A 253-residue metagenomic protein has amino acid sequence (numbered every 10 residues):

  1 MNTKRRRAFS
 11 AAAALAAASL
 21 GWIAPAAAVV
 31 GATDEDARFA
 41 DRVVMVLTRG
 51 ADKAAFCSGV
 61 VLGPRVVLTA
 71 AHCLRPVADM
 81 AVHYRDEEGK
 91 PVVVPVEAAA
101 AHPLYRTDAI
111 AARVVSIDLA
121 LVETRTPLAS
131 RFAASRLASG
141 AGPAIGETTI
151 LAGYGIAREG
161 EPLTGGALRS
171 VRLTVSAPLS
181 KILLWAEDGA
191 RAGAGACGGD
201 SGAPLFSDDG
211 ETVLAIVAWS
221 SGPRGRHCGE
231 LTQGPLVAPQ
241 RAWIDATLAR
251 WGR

Functional and structural regions predicted by a protein language model:
N2-A13: Bacterial N-terminal signal peptides that target proteins for export
A12-W22: Bacterial N-terminal signal peptides
W22-A28: Sec/Tat signal peptide C-region and signal peptidase I cleavage site
A28-R38, R49-A51, M80-S130, A134 (+1 more regions): Conserved catalytic-core segment of clan PA serine endopeptidases
V29, D36-V46, A55-F56, V61-R75 (+4 more regions): C-terminal subregion of chymotrypsin/trypsin-like serine protease catalytic domains
A51-D52, V67, C73-R75, R106 (+3 more regions): Solvent-exposed loop/turn segments at secondary-structure junctions within structured extracellular/periplasmic domains
G59, V94-A101, T149, L173-V175: Short, surface-exposed loop motifs enriched in S/T, G, D/E and P with embedded aromatic residues
V115-G195, E230-D245: Chymotrypsin/trypsin-fold serine protease catalytic domain
